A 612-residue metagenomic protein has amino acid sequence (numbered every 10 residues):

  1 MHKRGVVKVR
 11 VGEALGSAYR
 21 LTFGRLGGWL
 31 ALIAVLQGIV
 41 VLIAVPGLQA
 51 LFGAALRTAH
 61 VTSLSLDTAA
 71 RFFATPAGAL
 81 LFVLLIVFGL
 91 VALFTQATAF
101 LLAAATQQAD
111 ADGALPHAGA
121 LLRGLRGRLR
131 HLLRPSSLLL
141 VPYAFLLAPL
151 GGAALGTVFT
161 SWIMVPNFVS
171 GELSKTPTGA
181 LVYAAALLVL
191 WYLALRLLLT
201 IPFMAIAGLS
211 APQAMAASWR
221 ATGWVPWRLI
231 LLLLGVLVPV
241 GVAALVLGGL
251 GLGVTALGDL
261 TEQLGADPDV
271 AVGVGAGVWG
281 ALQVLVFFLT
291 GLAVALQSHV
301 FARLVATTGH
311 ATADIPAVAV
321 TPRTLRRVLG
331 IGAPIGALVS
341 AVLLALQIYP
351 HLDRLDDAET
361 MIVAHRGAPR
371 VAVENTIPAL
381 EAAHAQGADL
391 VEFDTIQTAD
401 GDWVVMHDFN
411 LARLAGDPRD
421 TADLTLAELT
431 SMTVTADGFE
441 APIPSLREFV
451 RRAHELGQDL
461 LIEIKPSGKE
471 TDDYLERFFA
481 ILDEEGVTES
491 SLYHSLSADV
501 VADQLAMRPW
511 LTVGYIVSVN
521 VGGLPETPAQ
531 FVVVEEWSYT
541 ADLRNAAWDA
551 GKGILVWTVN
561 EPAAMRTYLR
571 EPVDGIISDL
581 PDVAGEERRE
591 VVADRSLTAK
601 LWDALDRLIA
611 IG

Functional and structural regions predicted by a protein language model:
M1-T360: Hydrophobic alpha-helical membrane segments
I230, Y515-G612: C-terminal active-site rim and adjoining tail of enzyme catalytic domains
I348-D400, V404-V405, A412-D423: Membrane-interface segments at or immediately adjacent to transmembrane helices that form the boundary between
M361-V363, L390, D459-L461, S490-Y493 (+4 more regions): Structural preference for beta-strand elements that scaffold enzyme active sites
H365, A383, D394, L429 (+8 more regions): Conserved, mostly hydrophobic/aromatic
R366, F393-T395, I462-P466, S495-S497 (+3 more regions): A cross-domain feature marking catalytic cores of carbohydrate-active enzymes and several ubiquitous metabolic/repair
I377, E381, A385, R447-H454 (+9 more regions): Amphipathic, non-transmembrane alpha-helical secondary structure
H407-T512, D603-G612: Metal-dependent phosphodiesterase/phospholipase catalytic core, i.e., the His/Asp/Glu-rich active-site region
